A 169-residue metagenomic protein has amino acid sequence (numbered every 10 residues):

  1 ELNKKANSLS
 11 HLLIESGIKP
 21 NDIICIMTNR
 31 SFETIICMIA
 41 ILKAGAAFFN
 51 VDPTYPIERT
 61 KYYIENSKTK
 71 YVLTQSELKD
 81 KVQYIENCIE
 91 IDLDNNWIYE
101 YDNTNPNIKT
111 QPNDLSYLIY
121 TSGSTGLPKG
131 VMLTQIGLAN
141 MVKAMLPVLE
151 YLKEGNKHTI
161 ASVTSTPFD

Functional and structural regions predicted by a protein language model:
E1-A139, L149-K153: Carrier-protein-dependent adenylate-forming modules in NRPS/ANL systems
K157: Glycine-rich phosphate-binding loops of NTPases
I160: Short loop->beta-strand "edge-of-pocket" segments that line small-molecule binding or catalytic clefts across diverse
V163: Catalytic "switch" loops of ABC-type ATPases
